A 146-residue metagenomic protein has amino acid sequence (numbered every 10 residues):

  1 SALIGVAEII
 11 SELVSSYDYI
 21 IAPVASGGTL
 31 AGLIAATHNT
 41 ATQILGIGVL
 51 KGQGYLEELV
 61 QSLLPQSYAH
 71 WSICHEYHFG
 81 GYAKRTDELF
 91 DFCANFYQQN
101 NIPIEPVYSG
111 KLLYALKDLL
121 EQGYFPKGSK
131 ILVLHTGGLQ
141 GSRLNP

Functional and structural regions predicted by a protein language model:
A2-G80, L134-P146: Glycine-rich phosphate/pyrophosphate-binding loop at beta-loop-alpha junctions
C74-K127: Active-site-adjacent helical/loop segments in soluble small-molecule enzymes
L120-S129, Q140-P146: Catalytic phosphate/nucleotide-handling subdomain of diverse soluble enzymes
